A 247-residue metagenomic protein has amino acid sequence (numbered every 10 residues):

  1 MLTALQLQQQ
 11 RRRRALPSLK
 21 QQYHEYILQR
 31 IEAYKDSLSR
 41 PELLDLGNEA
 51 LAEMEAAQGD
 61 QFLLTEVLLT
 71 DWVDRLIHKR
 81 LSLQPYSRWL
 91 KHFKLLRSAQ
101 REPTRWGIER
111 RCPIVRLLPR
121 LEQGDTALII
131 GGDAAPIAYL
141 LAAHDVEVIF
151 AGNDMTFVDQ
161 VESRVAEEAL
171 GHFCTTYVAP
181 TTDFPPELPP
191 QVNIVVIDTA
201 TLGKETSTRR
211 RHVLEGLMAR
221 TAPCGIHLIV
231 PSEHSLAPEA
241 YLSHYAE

Functional and structural regions predicted by a protein language model:
M1-R101: N-terminal accessory regions of S-adenosyl-L-methionine
R105-D125: Conserved alpha-helix/loop element of class I SAM-dependent methyltransferases that forms part of the SAM/SAH-binding
E122-A134: Conserved class I S-adenosyl-L-methionine
A134-V146: Conserved SAM-binding loop of SAM-dependent methyltransferases across substrates and taxa, primarily the Class I
E147-N153: Conserved SAM-binding motif I beta-strand of class I
Q160-P189: S-adenosyl-L-methionine
P190-R210: A short SAM/SAH-binding and catalytic strip from SAM-dependent methyltransferases
R209-I226: A short glycine-rich, Lys/Arg-flanked "PGG" loop and its adjoining helix->strand segment in the class I
